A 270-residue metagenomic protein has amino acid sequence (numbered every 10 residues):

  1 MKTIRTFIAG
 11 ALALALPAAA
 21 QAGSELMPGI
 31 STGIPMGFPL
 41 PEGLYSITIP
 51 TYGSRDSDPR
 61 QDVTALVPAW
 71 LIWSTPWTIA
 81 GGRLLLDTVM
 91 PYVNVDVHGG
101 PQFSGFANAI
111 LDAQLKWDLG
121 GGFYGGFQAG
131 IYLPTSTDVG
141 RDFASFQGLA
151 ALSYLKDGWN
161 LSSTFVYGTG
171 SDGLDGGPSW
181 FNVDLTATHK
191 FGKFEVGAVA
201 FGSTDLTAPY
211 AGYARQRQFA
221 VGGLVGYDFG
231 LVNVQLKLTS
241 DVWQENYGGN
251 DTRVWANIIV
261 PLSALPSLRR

Functional and structural regions predicted by a protein language model:
M1-S31, S263-R270: Cleavable N-terminal export/targeting peptides
Q21-W73: Short glycine/proline- and aromatic-enriched beta-strand/turn motifs that initiate or cap beta-hairpins
A22, P35-G43, T75-L85, H98-G99 (+5 more regions): Short loop/turn motifs that connect adjacent beta-strands in outer-membrane beta-barrel proteins
I30, T51, L174-R270: Outer membrane beta-barrel transmembrane domains
I34-M36, T48, P68-T75, L111-W117 (+6 more regions): Residues on the lipid-exposed face of transmembrane beta-strands in outer-membrane beta-barrel proteins
S46-P50, L86-M90, A113, F127-A129 (+6 more regions): Membrane-embedded beta-strand positions of outer-membrane beta-barrel proteins
T51-S57, P91-G99, K116-G120, Y124 (+6 more regions): Sequence/structural signature of outer-membrane beta-barrel proteins
P59-A65, G100-A107, D138-S145, L174-S179 (+2 more regions): Replace "Gram-negative outer membrane beta-barrel proteins" with "bacterial and organellar outer membrane beta-barrel
